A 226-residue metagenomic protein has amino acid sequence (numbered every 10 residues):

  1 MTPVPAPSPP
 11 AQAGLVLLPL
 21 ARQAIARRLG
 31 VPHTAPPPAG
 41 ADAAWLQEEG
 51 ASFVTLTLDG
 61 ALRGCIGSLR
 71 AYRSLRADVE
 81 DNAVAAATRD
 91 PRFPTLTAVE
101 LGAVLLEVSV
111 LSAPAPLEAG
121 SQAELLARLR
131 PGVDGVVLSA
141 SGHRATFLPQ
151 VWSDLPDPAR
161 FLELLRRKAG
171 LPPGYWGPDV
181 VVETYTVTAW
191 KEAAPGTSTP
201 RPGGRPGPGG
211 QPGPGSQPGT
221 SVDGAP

Functional and structural regions predicted by a protein language model:
M1-P206, P218-P226: Basic nucleic-acid-binding interfaces
